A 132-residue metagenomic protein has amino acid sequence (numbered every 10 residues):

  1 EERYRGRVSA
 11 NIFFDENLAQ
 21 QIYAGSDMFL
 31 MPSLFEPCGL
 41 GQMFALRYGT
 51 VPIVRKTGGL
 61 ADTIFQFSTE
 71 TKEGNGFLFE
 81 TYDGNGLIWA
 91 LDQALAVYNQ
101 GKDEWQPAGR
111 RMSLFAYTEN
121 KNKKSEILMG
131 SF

Functional and structural regions predicted by a protein language model:
E1-E16, L78: Nucleotide-activated donor-binding/catalytic signature segment of Leloir-type glycosyltransferases, i.e., the conserved
R3, Y117-K121: General structural signal for secondary-structure boundaries
G6-R7, K72-F77, G130: Generic structural motif recognizing short loop/turn segments at the entrances and edges of beta-strands
N17, W89, K123: Short, contiguous clusters of charged residues that form electrostatic/catalytic patches at enzyme active sites, used
Q21-P107, S113-A116: Catalytic binding pocket for nucleotide-activated donors in carbohydrate/polymer assembly enzymes
K121-F132: C-terminal alpha-helical cap of glycosyltransferases
